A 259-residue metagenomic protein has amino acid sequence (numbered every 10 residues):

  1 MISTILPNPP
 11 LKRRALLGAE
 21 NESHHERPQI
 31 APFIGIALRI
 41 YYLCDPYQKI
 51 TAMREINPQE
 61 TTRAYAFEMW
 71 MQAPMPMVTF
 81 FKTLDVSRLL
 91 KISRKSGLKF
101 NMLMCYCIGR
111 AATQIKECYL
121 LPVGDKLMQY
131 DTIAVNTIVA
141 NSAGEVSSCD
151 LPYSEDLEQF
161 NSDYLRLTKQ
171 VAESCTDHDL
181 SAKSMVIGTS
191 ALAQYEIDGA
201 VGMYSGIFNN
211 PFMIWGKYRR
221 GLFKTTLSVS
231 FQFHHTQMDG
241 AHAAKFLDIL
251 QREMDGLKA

Functional and structural regions predicted by a protein language model:
I2-S3: Low-acidity, Ser/Thr- and Arg-rich intrinsically disordered low-complexity segments
P32-A52: Short, Lys/Arg-enriched N-terminal segments with co-localized hydrophobic residues within the first ~10-30 amino acids
I56-Q59, M71-L103, Y119-V135, V186-T189 (+2 more regions): Gly/Ser/Thr-rich phosphate-binding loops and adjoining beta-strand/alpha-helix segments that form adenosine-phosphate
M77-K82, L89-K95, V146-E158, M238: Acyl-group handling in specialized metabolite and lipid biosynthesis
L89-Q114, L227-F246: Acyl activation and transfer enzymes in specialized metabolism, enriched for ANL adenylate-forming modules
N141-I197: Helical lid/core segments from catalytic subdomains that handle acyl or acyl-like groups
S181-E196, P211-L247: Histidine-centered acyl-transfer/condensation active-site motif and its immediate structural neighborhood
